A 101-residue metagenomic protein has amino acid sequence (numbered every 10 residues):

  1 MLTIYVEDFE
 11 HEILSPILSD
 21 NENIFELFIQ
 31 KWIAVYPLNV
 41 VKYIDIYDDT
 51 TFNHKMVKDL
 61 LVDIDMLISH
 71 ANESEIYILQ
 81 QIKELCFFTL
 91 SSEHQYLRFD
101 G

Functional and structural regions predicted by a protein language model:
M1-G101: Acidic (Asp/Glu-rich) sequence patches and key acidic residues that form negatively charged surfaces used
